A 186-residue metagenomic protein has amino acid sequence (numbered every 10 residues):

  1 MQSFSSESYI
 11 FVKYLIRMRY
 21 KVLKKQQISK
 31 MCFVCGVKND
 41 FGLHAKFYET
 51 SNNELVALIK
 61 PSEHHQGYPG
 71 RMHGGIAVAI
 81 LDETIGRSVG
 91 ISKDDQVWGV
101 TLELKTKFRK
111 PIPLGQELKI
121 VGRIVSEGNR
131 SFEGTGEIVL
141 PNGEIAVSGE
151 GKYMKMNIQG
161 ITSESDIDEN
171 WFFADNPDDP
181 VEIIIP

Functional and structural regions predicted by a protein language model:
Q2-F4, Y9-H64, E169-P186: Non-catalytic linker/capping segments at the edges of enzyme domains
L15-L23, P113-L114, V125-P186: HotDog/MaoC-like acyl-thioester-processing domains
I28-S29, F41-L43, N53-L55, G74 (+2 more regions): A generic structural signal for short beta-strands and their flanking turns/coil linkers
Y48-T50, R123-E127: Short beta-strand micro-motifs enriched in acidic
V56-I80: A conserved, well-ordered hydrophobic junction motif at loop->secondary-structure transitions
A57, L102-L104, I120, G134 (+1 more regions): Hydrophobic residues positioned within well-ordered beta-strands of beta-sheet architectures
I59-P61, F108, K155: Hydrophobic residues in beta-strands and at strand termini
T84-K119, V125: Hydrophobic beta-strand-centered segment that forms part of the acyl-chain substrate-binding groove
